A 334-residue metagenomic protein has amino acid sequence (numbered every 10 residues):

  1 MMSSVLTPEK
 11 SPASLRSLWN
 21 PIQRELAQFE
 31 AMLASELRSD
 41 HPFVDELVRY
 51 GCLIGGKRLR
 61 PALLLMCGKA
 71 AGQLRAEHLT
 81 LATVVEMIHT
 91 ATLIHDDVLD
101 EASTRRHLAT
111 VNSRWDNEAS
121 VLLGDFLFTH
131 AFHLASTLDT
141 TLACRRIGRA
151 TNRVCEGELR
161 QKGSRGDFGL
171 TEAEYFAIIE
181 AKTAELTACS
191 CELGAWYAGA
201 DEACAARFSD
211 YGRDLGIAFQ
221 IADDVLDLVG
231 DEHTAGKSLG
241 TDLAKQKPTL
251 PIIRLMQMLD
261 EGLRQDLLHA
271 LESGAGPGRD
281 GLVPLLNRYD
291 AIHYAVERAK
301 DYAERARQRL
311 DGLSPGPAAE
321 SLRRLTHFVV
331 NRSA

Functional and structural regions predicted by a protein language model:
M1-A334: All-alpha prenyltransferase/terpene-synthase fold signal
